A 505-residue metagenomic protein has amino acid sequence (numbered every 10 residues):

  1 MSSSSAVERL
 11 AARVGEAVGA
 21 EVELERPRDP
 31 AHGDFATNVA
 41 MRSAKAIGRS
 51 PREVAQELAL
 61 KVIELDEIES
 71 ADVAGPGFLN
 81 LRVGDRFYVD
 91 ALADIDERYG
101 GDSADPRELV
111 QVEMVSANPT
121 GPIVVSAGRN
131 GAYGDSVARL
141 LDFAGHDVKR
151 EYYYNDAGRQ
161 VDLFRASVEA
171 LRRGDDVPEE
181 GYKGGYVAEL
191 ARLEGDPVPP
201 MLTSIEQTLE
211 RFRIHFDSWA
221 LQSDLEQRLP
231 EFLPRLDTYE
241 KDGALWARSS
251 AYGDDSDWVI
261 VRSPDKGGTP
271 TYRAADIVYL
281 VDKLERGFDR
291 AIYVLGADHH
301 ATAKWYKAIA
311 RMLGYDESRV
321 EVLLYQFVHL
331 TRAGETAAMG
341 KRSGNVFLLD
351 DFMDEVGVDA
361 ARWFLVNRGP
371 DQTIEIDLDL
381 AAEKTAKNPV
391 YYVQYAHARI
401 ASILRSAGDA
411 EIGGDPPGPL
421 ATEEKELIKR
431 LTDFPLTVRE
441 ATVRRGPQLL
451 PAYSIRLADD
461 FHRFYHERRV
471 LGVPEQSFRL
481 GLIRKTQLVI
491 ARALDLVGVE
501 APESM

Functional and structural regions predicted by a protein language model:
M1-V89, G100-M505: Non-catalytic interaction-recognition regions
D90-I95: Short, charged, solvent-exposed linker or helix-capping segments at domain edges/interfaces that act as flexible hinges
